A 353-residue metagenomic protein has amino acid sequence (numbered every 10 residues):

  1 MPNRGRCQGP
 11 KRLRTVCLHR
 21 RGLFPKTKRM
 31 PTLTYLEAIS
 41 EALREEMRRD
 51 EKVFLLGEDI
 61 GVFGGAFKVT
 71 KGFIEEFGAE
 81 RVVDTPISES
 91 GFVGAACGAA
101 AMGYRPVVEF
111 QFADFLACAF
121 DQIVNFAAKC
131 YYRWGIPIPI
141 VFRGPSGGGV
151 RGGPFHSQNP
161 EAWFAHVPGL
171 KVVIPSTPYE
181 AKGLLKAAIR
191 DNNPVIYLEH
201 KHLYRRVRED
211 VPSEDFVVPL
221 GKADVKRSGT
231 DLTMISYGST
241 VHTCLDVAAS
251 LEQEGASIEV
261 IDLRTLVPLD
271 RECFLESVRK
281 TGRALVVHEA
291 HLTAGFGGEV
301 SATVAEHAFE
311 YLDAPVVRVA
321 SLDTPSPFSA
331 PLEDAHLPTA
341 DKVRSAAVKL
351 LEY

Functional and structural regions predicted by a protein language model:
L13-R14, R20: Short Gly/Ser/Thr- and charged-rich N-terminal loops/segments that act as flexible capping/hinge elements
R29-L198, L203, D334-A335: Thiamine diphosphate
F67-E76, E89, G135-P139, G149-R151 (+1 more regions): Thiamine diphosphate
